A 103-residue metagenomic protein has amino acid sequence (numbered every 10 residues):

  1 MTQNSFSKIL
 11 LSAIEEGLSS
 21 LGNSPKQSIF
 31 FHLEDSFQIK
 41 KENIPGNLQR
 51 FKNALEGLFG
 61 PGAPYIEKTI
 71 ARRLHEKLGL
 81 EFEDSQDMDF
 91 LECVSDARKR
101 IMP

Functional and structural regions predicted by a protein language model:
M1-P103: Long, compositionally biased intrinsically disordered regulatory segments in eukaryotic proteins
